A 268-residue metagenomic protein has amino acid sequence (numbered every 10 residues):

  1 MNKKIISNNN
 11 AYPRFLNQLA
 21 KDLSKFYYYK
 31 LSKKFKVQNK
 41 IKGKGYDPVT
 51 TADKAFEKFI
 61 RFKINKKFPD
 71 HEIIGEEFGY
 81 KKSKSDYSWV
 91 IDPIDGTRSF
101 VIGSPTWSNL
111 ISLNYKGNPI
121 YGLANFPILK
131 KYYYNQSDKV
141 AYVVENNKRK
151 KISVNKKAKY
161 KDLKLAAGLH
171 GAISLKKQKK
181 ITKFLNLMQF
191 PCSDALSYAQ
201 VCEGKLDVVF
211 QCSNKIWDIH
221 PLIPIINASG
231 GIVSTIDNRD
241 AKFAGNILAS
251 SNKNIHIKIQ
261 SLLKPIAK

Functional and structural regions predicted by a protein language model:
M1-I94: N-terminal subdomain of lithium-sensitive/metallo-dependent phosphomonoesterases centered on the IMPase/IPPase/PAP
Y27, L31, D53, I64 (+7 more regions): Residue-level signal for inorganic ion chemistry
K54, E77, P93-G96, P127 (+3 more regions): Generic detector of well-ordered alpha-helical packing
G79, S104, N125, D138 (+3 more regions): Residue-level structural signal for beta-strand termini and adjacent loop
S83-Y142: DPxDG-like acidic metal-binding loop motif
N114-N118, I128, S137-V140, N146-N147 (+3 more regions): Short loop segments at secondary-structure junctions
V154-K268: An extended, acidic
